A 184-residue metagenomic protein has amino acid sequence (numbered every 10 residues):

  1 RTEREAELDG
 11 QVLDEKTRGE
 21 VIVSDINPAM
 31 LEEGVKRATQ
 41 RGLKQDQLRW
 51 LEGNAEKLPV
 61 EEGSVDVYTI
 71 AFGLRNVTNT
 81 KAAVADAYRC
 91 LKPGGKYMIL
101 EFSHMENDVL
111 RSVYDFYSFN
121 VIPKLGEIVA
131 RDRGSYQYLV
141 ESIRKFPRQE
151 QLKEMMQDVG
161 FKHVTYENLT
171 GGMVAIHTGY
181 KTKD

Functional and structural regions predicted by a protein language model:
R1-L58: Class I SAM-dependent methyltransferase SAM/SAH-binding core
T17, H104-M155, V159, T165: C-terminal alpha-helical "lid/dimerization" subdomain adjacent to the S-adenosyl-L-methionine
S24, L100-E101: Alpha/beta-hydrolase-fold catalytic nucleophile elbow
E56-Y68: A short acidic, Gly/Pro-enriched loop at the edge of an enzyme's catalytic core that lines a small-molecule cofactor
D66-T80, S103: A short SAM/SAH-binding and catalytic strip from SAM-dependent methyltransferases
K81-K96: A short glycine-rich, Lys/Arg-flanked "PGG" loop and its adjoining helix->strand segment in the class I
Y97-M98, H163: A short hydrophobic/small-residue beta-strand
V159-D184: Core SAM-dependent methyltransferase catalytic element
